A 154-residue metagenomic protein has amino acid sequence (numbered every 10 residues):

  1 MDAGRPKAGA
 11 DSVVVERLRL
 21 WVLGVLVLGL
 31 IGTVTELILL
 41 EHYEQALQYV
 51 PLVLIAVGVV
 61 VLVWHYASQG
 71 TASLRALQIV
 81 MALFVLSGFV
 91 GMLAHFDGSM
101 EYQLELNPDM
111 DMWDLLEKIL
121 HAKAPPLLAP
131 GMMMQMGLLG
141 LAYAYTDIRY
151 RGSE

Functional and structural regions predicted by a protein language model:
M1-V15: Short, Lys/Arg-rich, polar N-terminal cytosolic tail immediately upstream of the first transmembrane signal-anchor
L18-R19, E36-G58: Transmembrane alpha-helix entry/boundary detector in multi-pass membrane proteins
R19-G24, T71-L86: Interfacial segments of alpha-helical transmembrane regions
A56-L77: Canonical alpha-helical transmembrane segments
S68, A142-E154: Membrane-interface capping segments at transmembrane-helix boundaries
L86-E105: C-terminal TM-helix exit segments that contain a strictly Trp-centered aromatic cap at the helix terminus
L106-A124: Short, membrane-exposed interhelical loops at transmembrane-helix boundaries
K118-L141: Hydrophobic alpha-helical transmembrane segments
